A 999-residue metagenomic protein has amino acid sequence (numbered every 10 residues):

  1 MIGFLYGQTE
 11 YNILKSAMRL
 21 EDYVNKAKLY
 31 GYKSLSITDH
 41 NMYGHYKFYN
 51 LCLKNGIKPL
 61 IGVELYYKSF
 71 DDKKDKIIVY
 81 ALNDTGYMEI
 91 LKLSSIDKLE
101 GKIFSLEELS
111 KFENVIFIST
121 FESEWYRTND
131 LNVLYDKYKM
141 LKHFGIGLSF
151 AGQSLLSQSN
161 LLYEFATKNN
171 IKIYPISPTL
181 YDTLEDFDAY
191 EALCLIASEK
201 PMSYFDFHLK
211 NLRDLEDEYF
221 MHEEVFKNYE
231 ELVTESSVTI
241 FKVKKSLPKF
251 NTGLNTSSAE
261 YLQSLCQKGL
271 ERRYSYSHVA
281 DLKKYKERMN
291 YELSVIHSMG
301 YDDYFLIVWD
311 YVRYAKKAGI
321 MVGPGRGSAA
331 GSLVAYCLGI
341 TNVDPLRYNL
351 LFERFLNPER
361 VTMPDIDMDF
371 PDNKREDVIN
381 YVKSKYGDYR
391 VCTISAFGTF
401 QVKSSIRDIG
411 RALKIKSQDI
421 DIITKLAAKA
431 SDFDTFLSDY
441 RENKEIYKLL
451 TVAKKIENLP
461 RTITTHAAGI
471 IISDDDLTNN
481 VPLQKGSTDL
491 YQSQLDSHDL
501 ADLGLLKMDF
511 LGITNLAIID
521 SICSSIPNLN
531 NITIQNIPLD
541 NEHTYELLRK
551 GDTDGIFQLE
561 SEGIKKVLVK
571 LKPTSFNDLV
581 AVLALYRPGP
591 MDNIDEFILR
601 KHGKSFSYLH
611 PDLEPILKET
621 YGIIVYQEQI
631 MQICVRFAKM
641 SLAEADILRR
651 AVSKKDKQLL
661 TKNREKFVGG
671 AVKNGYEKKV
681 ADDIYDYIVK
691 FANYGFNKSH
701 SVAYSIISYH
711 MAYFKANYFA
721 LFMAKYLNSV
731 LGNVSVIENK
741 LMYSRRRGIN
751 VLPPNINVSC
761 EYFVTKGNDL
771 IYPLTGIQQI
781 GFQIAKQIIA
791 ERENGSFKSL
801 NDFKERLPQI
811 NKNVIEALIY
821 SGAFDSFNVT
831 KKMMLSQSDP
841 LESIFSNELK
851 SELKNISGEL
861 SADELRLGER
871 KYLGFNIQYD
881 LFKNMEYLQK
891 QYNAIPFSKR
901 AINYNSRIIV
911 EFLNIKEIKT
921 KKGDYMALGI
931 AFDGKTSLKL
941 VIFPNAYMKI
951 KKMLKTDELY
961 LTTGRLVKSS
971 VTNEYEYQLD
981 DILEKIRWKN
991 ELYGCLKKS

Functional and structural regions predicted by a protein language model:
I2-I37, N41-K47, L51-N55, K92-L184 (+3 more regions): Domain-core and long-helix interface of multi-subunit machines
G3, S34-I37, N55, Y181 (+1 more regions): Noncatalytic, beta-rich nucleic-acid-contacting surfaces in large DNA/RNA-processing enzymes
Y6, D39, P59, N83 (+3 more regions): Divalent metal-coordination and catalytic microenvironments
H40, E64-L65, T179, I756: Short, ordered loop/turn segments at secondary-structure junctions
M42-E100: Hydrophobic or amphipathic alpha-helical targeting/insertion segments
Y43-G56, F187-E191, Y336-L346: Glycine-rich loop at the start of a catalytic domain that most often binds anionic cofactors/ligands
D72-K73, L156-S159, T183-L193: Histidine/acidic-residue-rich catalytic or RNA/ligand-binding cores of hydrolases and nuclease-related proteins
F187-Q263: Active-site or pore-adjacent capping/gating segments
